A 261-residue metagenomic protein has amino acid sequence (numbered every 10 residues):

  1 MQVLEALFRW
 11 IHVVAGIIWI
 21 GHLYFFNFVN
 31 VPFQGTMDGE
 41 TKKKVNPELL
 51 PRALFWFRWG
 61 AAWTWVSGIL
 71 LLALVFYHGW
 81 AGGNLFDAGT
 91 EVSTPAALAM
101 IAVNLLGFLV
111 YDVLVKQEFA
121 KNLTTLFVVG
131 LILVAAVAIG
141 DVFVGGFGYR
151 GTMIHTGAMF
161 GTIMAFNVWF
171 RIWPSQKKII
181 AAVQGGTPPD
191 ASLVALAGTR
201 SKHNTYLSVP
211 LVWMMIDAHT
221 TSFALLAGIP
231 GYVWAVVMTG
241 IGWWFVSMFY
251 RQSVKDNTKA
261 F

Functional and structural regions predicted by a protein language model:
M1-F261: Polytopic transmembrane helical bundles with strong interfacial aromatic enrichment
